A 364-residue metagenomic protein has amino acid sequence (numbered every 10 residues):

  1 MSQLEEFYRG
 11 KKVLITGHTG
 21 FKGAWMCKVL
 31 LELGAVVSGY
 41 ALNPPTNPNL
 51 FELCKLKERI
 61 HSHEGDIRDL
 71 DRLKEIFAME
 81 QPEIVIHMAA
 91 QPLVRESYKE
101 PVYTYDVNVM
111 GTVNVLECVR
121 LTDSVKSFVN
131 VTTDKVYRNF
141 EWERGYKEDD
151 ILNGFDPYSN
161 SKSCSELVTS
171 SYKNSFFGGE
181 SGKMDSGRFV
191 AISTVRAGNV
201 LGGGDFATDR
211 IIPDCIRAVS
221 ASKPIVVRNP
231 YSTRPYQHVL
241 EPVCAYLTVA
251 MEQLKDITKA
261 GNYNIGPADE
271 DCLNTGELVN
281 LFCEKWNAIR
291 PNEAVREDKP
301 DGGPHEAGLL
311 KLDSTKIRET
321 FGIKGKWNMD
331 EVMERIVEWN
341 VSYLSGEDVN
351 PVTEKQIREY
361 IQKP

Functional and structural regions predicted by a protein language model:
M1-A197, Y360: N-terminal Rossmann-like NAD(P)+-binding domain of SDR-like oxidoreductases, especially those catalyzing
V13, R72, Y103, M110 (+4 more regions): Residue-level recognition of oxygen-bearing side chains
E32-A35, N199, V219-P364: C-terminal substrate-binding subdomain of Rossmann-fold SDR/epimerase-dehydratase oxidoreductases
G65, G203-G204, K324: Histidine kinase transmitter module recognition
R68, L93, T104, G202 (+2 more regions): Glycine-/small-residue-rich active-site loops that bind phosphorylated ligands and cofactors
V85, A207, H305-L309: A generic short alpha-helical patch detector that favors 3-5-residue windows in or near N-terminal regions
F140-G145, D149, P157-Y158, S163-L254 (+1 more regions): NAD(P)-dependent short-chain dehydrogenase/reductase
